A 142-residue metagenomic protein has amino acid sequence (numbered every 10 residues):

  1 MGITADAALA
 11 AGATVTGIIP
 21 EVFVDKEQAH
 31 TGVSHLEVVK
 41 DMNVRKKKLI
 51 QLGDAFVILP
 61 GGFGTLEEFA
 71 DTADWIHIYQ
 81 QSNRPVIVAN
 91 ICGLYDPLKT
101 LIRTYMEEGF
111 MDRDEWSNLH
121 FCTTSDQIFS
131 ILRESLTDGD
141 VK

Functional and structural regions predicted by a protein language model:
M1-L52, A89-D126, S130-K142: A cross-family phosphate/adenosyl-ligand binding-site feature
V44-Q80, D138-V141: Active-site/ligand-binding-proximal alpha/beta "capping" segment
I58, I87-V88: Short catalytic-loop micro-motif centered on adjacent basic/acidic residues
S82-R84: His-Asp phosphorelay/catalytic-motif detector in bacterial-type signaling
